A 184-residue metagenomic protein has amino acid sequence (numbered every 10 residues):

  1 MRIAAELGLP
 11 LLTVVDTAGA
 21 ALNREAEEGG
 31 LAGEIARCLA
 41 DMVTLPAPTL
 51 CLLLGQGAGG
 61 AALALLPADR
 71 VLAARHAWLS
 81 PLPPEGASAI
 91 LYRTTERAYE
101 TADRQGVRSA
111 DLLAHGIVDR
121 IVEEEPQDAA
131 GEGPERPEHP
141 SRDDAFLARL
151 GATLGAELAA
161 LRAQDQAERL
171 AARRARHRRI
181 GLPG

Functional and structural regions predicted by a protein language model:
M1-L22: A structural preference for short, pocket-lining loop segments at secondary-structure junctions
A5, L113, R178: Short polybasic/polar patches that bind polyanions
V15-G151, G155, A163: Conserved catalytic cores of soluble enzyme domains, especially glycine-rich substrate-binding beta-alpha loops
D144, A148-G184: Intrinsically disordered, low-complexity segments enriched in small/flexible residues
